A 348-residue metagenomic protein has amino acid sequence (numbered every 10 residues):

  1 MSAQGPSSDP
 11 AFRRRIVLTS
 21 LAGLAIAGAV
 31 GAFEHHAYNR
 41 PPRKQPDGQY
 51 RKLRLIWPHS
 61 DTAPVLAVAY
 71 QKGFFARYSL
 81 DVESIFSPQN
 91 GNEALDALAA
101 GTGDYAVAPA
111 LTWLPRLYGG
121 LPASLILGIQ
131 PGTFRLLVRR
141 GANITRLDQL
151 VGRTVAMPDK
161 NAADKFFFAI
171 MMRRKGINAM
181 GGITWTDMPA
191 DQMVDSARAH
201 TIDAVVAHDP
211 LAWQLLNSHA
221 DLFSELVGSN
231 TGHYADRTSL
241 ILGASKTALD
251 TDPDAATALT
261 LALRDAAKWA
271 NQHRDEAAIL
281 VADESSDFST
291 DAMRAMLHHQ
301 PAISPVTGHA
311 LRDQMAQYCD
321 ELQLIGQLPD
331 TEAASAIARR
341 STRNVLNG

Functional and structural regions predicted by a protein language model:
M1-F12, G23-A27: N-terminal secretory signal peptides
S8-L18, A32-Y38: Twin-arginine (Tat) signal peptide motif
G23, F33-N178, T186-D187, D203-D209 (+2 more regions): Short, glycine-/small- and polar/acidic-enriched structural segments that line small-molecule recognition paths
R77, S229-A235, A302-L311: Short, solvent-exposed loop/beta-turn-alpha elements that line the ligand-binding surface or hinge of extracytoplasmic
S79, T102, V107, L117 (+8 more regions): Sec/Tat-exported extracytoplasmic proteins
L111, D191-A282: Pocket-lining segment of extracytoplasmic ligand-binding domains
D250-Q327: Secondary-structure end/capping motifs
L322-G348: Conserved C-terminal helix/tail region of periplasmic/extracytoplasmic solute-binding proteins
